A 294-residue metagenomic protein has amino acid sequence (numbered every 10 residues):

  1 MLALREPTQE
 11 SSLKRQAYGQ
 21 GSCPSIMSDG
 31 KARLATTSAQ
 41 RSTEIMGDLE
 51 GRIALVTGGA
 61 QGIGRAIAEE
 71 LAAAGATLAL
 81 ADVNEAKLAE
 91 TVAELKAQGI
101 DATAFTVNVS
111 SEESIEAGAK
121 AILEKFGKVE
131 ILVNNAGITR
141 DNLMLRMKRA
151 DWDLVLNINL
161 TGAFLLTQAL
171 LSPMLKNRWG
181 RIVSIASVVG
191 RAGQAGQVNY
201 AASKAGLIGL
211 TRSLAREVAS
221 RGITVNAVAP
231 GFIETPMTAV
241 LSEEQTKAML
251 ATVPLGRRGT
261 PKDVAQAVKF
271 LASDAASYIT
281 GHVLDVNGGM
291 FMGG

Functional and structural regions predicted by a protein language model:
S38, E44-I45, A192, K269 (+1 more regions): Short C-terminal tail/terminal secondary-structure segment of NAD(P)H-dependent dehydrogenase/reductase domains
D48-L78: Canonical Rossmann dinucleotide-binding motif of NAD(H)/NADP(H)-dependent dehydrogenases/reductases, specifically
L143-M144, K148-L156, T238, M249: Substrate-binding pocket helix/loop in short-chain dehydrogenase/reductase
T167, S203, T211: Active-site helix of classical SDR
S172, R216-S220, S277: Alpha-helical segment proximal to the catalytic Tyr-Lys
S187: Residue(s) in the substrate-gating loop at a strand-loop-helix junction that position the organic substrate next
A227, A251-A275, I279, V286-G288: C-terminal helical subdomain
